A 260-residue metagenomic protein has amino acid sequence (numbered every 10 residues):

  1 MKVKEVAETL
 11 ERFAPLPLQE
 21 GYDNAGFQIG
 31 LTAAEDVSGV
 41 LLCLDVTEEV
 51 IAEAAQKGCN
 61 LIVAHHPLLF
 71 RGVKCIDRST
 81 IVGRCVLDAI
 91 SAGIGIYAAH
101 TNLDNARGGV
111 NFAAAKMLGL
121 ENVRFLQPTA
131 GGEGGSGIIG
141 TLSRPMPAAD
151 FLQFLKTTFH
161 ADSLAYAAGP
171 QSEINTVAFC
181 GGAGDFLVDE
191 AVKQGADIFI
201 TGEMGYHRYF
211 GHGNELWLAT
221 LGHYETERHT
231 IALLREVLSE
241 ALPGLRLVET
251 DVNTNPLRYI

Functional and structural regions predicted by a protein language model:
M1-I260: Active-site catalytic microenvironments in core metabolic enzymes, especially phosphate/sugar-handling
